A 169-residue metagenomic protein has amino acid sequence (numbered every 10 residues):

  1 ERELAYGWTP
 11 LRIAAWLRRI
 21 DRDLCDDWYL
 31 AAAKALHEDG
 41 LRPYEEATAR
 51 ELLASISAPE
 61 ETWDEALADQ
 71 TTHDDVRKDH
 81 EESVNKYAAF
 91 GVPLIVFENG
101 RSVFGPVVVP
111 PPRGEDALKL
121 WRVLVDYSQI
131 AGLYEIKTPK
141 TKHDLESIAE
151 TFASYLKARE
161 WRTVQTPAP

Functional and structural regions predicted by a protein language model:
E1-T48, V123-Y127, E135-P139, D144: Structural alpha/beta surface segment adjacent to cysteine/selenocysteine redox centers across thiol/disulfide enzymes
D39, P43-P169: C-terminal cap of thioredoxin/glutaredoxin-like
